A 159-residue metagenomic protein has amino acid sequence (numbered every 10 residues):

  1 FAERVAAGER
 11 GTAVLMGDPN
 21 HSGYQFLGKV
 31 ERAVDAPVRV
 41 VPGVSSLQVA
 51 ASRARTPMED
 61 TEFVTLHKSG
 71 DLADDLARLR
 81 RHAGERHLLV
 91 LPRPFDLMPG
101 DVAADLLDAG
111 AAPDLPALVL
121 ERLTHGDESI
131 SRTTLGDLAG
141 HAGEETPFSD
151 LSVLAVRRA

Functional and structural regions predicted by a protein language model:
F1-A7, H21-S22: Short phosphate-binding loop-to-helix
A6-T12, L27, H82-A159: A contiguous loop/helix-start segment that scaffolds small-molecule binding in enzyme catalytic cores
G17-R86, G143-S149: Class I SAM-dependent methyltransferase SAM-binding "motif I" and its flanking Rossmann-like core
